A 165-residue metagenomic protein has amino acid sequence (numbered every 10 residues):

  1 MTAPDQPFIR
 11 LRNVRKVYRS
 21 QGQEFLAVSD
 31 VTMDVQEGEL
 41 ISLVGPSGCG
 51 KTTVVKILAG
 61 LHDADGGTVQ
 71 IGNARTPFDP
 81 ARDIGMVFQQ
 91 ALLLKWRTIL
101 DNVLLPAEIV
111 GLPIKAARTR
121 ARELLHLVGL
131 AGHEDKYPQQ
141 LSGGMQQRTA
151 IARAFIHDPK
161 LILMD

Functional and structural regions predicted by a protein language model:
V44-P46: The feature captures the beta-strand-to-loop junction immediately N-terminal to the Walker
A59: Helix-to-loop junction immediately C-terminal to a conserved catalytic motif
G67-P80: Conserved ABC transporter NBD signature motif
L100-E108, R118, R122: Short helical segment in ABC ATPase nucleotide-binding domains corresponding to the A-loop/adjacent helical element
K136-Q139, H157: Conserved signature/switch motifs of ABC ATPase nucleotide-binding domains
I151: Hydrophobic anchor residue at the start of the ABC signature
I162-D165: Catalytic Walker B motif of ABC-type/P-loop ATPase nucleotide-binding domains
